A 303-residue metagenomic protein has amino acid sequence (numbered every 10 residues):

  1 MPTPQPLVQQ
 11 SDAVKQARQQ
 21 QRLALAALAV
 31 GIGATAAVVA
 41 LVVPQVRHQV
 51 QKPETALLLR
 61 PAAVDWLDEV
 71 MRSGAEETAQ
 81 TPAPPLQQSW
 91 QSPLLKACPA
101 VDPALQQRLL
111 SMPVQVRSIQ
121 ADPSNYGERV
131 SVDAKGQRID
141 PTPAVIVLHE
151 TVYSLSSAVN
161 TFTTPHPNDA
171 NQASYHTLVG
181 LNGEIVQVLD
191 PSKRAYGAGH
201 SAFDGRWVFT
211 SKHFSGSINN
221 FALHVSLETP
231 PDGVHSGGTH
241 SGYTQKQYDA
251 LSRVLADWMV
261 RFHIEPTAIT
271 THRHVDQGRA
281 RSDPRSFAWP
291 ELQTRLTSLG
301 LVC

Functional and structural regions predicted by a protein language model:
M1-L110, N220-A222, P230-C303: Basic/polar, cationic surfaces and motifs that engage anionic cell-wall and phosphate/carboxylate ligands
V70-E76, P143, T151-Y153: Beta-strand-rich, non-transmembrane domain signature
R108-I139, V145-H263: Active-site-adjacent loop/helix surface patches within enzyme catalytic domains that shape the substrate-binding cleft
